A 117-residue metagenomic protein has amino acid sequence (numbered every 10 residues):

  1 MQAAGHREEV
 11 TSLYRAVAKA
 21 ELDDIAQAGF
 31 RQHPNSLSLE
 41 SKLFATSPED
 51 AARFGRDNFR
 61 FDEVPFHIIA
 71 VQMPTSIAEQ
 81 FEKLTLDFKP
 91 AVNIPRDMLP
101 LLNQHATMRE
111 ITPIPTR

Functional and structural regions predicted by a protein language model:
A3-L13, V17-D24, P34-E40, T46-R117: Conserved NAD+-utilizing ADP-ribose enzyme module
A28-Q32: Short Gly/aromatic-enriched secondary-structure transition segments
